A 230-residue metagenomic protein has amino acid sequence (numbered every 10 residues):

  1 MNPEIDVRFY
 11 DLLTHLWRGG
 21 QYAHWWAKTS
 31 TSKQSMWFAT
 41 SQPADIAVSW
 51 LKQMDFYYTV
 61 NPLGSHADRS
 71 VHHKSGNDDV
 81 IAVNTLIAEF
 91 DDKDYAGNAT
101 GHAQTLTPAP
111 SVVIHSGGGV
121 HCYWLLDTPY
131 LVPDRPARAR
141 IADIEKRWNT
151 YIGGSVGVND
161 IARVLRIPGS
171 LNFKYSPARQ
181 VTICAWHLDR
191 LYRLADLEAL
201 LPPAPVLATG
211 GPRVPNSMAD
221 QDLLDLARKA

Functional and structural regions predicted by a protein language model:
M1-T31, G76-N77, K146, W186 (+1 more regions): C-terminal accessory/tail domains of diverse enzymes
M1-T85, R163, L171, R190: DNA replication initiation on ssDNA origins
F56-P62, T150-N159: Conserved short beta-strand edge segments in small beta-sheet-based binding/regulatory domains
G76-V80, L106, I114-H115: Secondary-structure capping and boundary motifs in well-ordered enzyme cores
N84-T85, E89-T100, Q104-L106, G118-R147 (+3 more regions): Modules that initiate DNA replication and primer synthesis
L106-A109, K146-V156: A common structural junction motif
S111-G118, S155-D160: Short beta-strand
S176-P202: Polar, glycine-rich mid-to-C-terminal structural blocks that act as macromolecule-binding/assembly scaffolds
